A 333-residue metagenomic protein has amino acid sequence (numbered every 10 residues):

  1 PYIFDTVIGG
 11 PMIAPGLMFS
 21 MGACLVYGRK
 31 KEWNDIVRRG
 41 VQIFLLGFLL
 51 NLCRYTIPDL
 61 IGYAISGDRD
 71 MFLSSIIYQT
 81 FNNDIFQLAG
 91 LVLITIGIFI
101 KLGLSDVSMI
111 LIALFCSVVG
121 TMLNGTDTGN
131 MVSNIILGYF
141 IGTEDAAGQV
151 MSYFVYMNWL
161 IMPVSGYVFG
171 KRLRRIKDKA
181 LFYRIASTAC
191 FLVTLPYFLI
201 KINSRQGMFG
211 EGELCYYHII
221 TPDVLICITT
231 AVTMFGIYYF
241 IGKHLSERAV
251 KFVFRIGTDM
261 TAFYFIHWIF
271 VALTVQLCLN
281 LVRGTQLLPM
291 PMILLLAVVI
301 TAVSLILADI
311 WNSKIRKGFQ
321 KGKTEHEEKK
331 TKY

Functional and structural regions predicted by a protein language model:
P1-Y333: Alpha-helical transmembrane segments and their immediate juxtamembrane cytosolic regions
